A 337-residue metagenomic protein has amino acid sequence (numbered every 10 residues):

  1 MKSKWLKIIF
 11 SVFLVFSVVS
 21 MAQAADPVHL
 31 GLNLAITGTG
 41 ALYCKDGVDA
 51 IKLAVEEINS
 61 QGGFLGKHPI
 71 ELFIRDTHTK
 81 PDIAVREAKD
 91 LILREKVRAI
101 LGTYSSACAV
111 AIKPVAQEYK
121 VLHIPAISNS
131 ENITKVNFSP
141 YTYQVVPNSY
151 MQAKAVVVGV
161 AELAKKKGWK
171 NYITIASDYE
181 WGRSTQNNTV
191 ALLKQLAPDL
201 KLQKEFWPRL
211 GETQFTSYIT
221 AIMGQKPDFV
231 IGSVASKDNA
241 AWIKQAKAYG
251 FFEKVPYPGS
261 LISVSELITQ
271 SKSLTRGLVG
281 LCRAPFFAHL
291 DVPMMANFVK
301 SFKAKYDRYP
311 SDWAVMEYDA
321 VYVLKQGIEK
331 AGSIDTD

Functional and structural regions predicted by a protein language model:
M1-F10: Bacterial N-terminal signal peptides that target proteins for export
I9-V19: Bacterial N-terminal signal peptides
A25, V48-L72, K194-L200: Signal peptide-proximal N-terminal region of secreted/periplasmic/extracellular or secretory-lumen proteins
H29, L42-D49, G62-V136, V145 (+2 more regions): Beta-alpha junction/loop-to-helix N-cap segments that form part of ligand/metal-binding clefts
G31-K52, R75-D82, Y104-S105, I175-S184 (+3 more regions): Extracytoplasmic "Venus flytrap"
V97-E205, K254-G280: Extracytoplasmic ligand/sensor domains, especially the bilobed periplasmic-binding protein
S139, A246-Y318, E329-K330, I334: Extracellular/periplasmic periplasmic-binding protein-like sensory domains
K226, V323-D337: Extracellular/periplasmic bilobal clamshell ligand-binding domains
